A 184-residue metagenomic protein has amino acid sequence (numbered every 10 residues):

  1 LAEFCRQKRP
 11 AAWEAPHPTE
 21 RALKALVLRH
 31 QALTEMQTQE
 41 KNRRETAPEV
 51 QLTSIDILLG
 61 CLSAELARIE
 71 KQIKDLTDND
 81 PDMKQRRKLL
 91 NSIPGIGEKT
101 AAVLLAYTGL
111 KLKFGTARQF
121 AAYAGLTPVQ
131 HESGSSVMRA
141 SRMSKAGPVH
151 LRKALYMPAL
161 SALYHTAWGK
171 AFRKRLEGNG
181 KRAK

Functional and structural regions predicted by a protein language model:
L1-L89: Long, charge-rich intrinsically disordered scaffolds of nucleic-acid metabolism proteins
Q7-R9, A15-P16, Q72, I96-G97 (+2 more regions): Short secondary-structure boundary micro-motifs
L62, I69, I96-G97, F120: Conserved hydrophobic/aromatic pocket- or pore-lining residues that grip, position, or stack substrates in active sites
S92, E98, V103-A183: Phosphate-backbone recognition surface of nucleic-acid-processing proteins
